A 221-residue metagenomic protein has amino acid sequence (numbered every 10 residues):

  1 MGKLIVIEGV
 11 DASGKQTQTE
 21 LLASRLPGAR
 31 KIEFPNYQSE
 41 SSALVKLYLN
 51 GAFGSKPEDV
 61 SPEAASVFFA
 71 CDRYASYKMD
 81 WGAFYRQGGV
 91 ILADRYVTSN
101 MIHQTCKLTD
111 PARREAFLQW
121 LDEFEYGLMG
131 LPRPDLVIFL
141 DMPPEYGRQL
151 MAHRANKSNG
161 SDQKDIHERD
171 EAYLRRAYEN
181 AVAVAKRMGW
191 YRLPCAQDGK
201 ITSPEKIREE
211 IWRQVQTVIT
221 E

Functional and structural regions predicted by a protein language model:
M1-L4: Pre-Walker A (Motif I) flank of P-loop NTPase domains
I7: Hydrophobic anchor at the beta1->P-loop junction of P-loop NTPases
A12-S13: ATP-binding Walker
Q16: Walker A/P-loop
R30-M129: ATP-dependent small-molecule kinase phosphotransfer cores that center on conserved nucleotide phosphate-binding segments
T98-E179: A glycine- and Lys/Arg-enriched "phosphate-lid" helix/loop adjacent to the NTP-binding pocket of small-molecule kinases
E145-E221: NTP-dependent small-molecule kinase module
